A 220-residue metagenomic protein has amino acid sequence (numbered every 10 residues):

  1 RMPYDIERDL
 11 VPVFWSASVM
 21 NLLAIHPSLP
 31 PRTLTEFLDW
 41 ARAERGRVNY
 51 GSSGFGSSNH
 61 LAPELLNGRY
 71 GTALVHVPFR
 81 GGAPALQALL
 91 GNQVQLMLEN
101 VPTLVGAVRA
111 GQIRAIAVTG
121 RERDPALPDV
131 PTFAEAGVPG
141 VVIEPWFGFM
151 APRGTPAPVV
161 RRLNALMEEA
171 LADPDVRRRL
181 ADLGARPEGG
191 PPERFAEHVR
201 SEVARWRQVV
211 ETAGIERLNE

Functional and structural regions predicted by a protein language model:
R1, H60, N67-R69, L96-V130: A ligand-binding cleft/hinge motif common to bilobed small-molecule-binding domains
R1-P84, F133, W146-R179: Hinge/capping helix and adjacent helix->loop/strand transition within the periplasmic-binding protein
W15, F79, L98-E99, V118 (+2 more regions): Short beta-strand and adjacent tight-turn residues that come in two discontinuous sequence segments and form the edges
T33, P78, N92-Q93, N100 (+6 more regions): Conserved functional loop/turn residues at catalytic and ligand-binding sites
E44-V48, Y70-T72, L90-E99, Q112-A115 (+1 more regions): Alpha-to-beta junction loops
P63, L89-L90, V108-G111, L163: Hydrophobic residues within well-ordered alpha-helices
T72, A157-E220: An extracytoplasmic/periplasmic, membrane-proximal ligand-sensing/linker region
A85-L86, L104: Short, hydrophobic alpha-helical packing/hinge segments within bilobed ligand-binding/sensory domains
